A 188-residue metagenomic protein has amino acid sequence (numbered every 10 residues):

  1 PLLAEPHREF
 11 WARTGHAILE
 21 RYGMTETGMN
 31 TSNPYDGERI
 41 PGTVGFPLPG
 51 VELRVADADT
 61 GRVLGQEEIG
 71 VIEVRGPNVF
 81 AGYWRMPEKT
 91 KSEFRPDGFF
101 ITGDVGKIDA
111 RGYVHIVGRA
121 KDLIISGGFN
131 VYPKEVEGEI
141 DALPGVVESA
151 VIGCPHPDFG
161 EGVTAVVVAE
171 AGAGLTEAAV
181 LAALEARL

Functional and structural regions predicted by a protein language model:
P1-I40, E52-R54, D59: Gly/Ser/Thr-rich phosphate-binding loop
W11, D59-R62, G98, G112 (+2 more regions): Detector for glycine-centered tight turns/loop "hinges" at secondary-structure junctions
H16, V51, S92, V146-V147: A structural micro-motif
G23, G76, A81-G82, K89 (+1 more regions): AMP-binding/adenylate-forming catalytic core of the ANL superfamily
F46-G50, R62-E93, V131: Conserved ATP/PPi-binding loop(s) of AMP-dependent carboxylate-activating enzymes
R54-E73, A110-R111, A173-A178: Conserved beta-loop-beta connector loops within the AMP-binding
